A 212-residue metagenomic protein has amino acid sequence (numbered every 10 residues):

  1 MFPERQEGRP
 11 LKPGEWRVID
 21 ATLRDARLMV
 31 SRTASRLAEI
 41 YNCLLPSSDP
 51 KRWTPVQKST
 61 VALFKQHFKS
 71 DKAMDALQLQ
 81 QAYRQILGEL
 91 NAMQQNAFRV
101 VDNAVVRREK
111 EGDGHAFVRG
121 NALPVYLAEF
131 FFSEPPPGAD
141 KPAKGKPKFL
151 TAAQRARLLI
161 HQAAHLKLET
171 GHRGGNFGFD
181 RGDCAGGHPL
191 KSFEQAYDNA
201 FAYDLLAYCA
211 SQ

Functional and structural regions predicted by a protein language model:
M1-A156, L166-Q212: Predominantly extracellular/secreted Zn2+-dependent metalloproteases
Q162: Walker B catalytic acidic pair
